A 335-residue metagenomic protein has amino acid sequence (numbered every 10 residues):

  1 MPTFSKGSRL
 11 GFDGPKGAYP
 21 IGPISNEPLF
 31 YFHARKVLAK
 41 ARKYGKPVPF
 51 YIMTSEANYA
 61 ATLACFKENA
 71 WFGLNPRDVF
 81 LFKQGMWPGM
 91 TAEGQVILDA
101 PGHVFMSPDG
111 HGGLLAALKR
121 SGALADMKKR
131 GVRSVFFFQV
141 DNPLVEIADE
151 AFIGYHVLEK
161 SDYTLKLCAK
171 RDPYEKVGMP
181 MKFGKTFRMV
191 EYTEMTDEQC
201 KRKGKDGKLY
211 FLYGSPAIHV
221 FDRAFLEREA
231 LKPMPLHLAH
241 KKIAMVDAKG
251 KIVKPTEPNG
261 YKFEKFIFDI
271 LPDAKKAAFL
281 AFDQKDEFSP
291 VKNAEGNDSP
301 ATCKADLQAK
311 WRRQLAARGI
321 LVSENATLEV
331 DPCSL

Functional and structural regions predicted by a protein language model:
M1-F12, T91, T196-D197, L238-M245: Active-site-adjacent bridging/hinge elements
M1-F80, P88, L98-A125, A148 (+2 more regions): N-terminal glycine-rich phosphate-binding loop and ensuing alpha1 helix
T3, G7, G22-S25, T54-N58 (+5 more regions): Short, flexible loop/turn elements at secondary-structure junctions
S5, F12, E93, G102 (+3 more regions): Amphipathic, alpha-helical segments enriched in basic
P15, K40, V96, F105 (+3 more regions): A generic structural signal for ordered alpha-helices
P76-E175: Conserved beta-loop-beta/alpha segment of the NTase-like Rossmann-fold superfamily that binds/positions NTPs
M127, G131-F136, L144-A148, I153-N325: Catalytic core of tubulin tyrosine ligase-like
